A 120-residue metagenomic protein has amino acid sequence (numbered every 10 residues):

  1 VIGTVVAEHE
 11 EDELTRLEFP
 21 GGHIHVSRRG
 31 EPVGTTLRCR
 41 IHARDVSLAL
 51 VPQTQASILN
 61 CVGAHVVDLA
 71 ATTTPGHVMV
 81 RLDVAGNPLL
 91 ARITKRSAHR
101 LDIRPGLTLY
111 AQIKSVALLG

Functional and structural regions predicted by a protein language model:
V1-E11, L59-T72: Structural detector for short beta-strands of small beta-barrel domains
V1-H23, R44, A49: Internal alpha/beta loop-helix hairpins
E11-R16, A71-R81: Short aromatic-glycine-enriched beta-strand elements
G21-A70, P88, R92-G120: Glycine/charge-rich catalytic "coupling/switch" loops of P-loop NTPases
M79-L89: Short beta-strand-turn/beta-hairpin segments enriched in glycine/proline and small hydrophobics that form edge-strand
